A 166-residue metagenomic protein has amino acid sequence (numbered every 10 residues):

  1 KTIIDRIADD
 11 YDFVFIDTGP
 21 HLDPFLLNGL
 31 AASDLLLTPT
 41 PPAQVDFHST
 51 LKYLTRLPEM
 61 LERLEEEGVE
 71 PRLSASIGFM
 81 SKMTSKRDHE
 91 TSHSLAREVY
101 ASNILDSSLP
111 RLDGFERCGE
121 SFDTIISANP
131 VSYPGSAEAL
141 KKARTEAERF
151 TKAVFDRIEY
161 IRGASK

Functional and structural regions predicted by a protein language model:
K1-D23: Cytosolic-facing regulatory segments adjacent to core modules
K1-T2, T50-L64, H93: Short, well-ordered amphipathic alpha-helices
L26-Q44: Inter-motif core of Ras-like GTPase G domains
M60-A75: Short mixed-charge
A75-S81: Short beta-strand segments
K82-N129: Beta-strand-loop-alpha "switch" segments that mediate conformational coupling across diverse proteins
C118-F150: C-terminal boundary of histidine-terminating zinc-finger modules
